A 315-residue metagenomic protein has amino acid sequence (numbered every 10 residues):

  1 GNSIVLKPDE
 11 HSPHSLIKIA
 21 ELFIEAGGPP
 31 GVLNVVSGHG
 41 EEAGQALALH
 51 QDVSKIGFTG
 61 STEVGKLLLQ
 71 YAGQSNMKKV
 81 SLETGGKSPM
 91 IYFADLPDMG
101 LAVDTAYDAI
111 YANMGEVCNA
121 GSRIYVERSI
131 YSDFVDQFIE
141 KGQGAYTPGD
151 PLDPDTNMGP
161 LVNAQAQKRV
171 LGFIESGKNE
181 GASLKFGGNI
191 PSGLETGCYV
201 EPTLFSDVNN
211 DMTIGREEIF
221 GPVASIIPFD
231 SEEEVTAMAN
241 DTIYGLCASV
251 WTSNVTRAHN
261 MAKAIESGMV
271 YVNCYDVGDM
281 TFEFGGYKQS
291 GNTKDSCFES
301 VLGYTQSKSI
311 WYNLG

Functional and structural regions predicted by a protein language model:
G1, L33, I56, G86 (+5 more regions): Residue-level signal for inorganic ion chemistry
N2-L101, F229: Rossmann-like NAD(P) dinucleotide-binding subdomain of oxidoreductase/dehydrogenase enzymes
S3-V5, L184, M269: A short hydrophobic/small-residue beta-strand
L6-K7, F58, F93, A120-G121 (+4 more regions): Thr-Gly-centered strand-to-loop micro-motif
D9, P13, A26, P30 (+13 more regions): Domain-wide signal for the mature, well-folded portions of proteins, strongly enriched in nucleus-encoded organellar
L16-I19, L47, L68, F134 (+3 more regions): Hydrophobic packing residues within well-ordered alpha-helices of enzyme cores
G27, E63-N209, V272: ALDH superfamily catalytic-core signature
V53, I91, I174, N179 (+2 more regions): Conserved C-terminal structural/oligomerization subdomain of aldehyde/semialdehyde dehydrogenase
